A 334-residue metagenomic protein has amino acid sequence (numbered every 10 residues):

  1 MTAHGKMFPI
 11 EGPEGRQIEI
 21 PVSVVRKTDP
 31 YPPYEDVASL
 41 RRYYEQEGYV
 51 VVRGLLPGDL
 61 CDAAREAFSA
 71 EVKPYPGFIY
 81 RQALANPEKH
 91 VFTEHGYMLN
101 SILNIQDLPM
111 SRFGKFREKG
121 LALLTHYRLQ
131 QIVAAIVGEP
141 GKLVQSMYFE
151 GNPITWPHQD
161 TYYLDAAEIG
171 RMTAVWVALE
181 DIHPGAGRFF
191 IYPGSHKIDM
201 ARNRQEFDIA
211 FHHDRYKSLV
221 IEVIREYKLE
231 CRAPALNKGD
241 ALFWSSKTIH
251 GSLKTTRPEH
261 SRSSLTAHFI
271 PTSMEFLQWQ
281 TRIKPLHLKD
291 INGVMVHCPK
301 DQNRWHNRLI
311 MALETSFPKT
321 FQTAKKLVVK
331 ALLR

Functional and structural regions predicted by a protein language model:
T2-P30, P74, F78, A85 (+3 more regions): Non-heme Fe(II)/2-oxoglutarate
T2-Q46, R53-H158, Y163-A166: Non-heme Fe(II)-dependent double-stranded beta-helix
L56-G58, Y148-G151, Y162, I182-P184 (+3 more regions): Short, solvent-exposed loop/turn segments at secondary-structure junctions
R128, D160-M172, L229, L236 (+1 more regions): A short beta-loop-beta micro-motif enriched in histidine and acidic residues
Q159-Y162, W176-V177, K228-E230, I249-S252: Glycine-rich, charged/polar anion/phosphate-binding loops that engage phosphate groups from diverse ligands
A167-P184, A235-K238, F243, H268-T272: Short, conserved beta-strand element in jelly-roll/cupin
T173, G187, S263: Change "...and in nucleic-acid phosphodiester-cleaving endonucleases..." to "...and in nucleic-acid processing enzymes
P184-I249: Double-stranded beta-helix
